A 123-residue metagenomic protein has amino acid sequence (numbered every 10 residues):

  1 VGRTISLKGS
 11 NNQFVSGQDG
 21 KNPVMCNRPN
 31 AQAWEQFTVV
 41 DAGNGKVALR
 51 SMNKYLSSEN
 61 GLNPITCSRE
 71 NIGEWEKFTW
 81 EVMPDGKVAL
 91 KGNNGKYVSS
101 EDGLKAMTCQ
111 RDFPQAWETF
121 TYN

Functional and structural regions predicted by a protein language model:
V1-N123: Lectin-like carbohydrate-binding module/patch detector with strong preference for beta-trefoil
